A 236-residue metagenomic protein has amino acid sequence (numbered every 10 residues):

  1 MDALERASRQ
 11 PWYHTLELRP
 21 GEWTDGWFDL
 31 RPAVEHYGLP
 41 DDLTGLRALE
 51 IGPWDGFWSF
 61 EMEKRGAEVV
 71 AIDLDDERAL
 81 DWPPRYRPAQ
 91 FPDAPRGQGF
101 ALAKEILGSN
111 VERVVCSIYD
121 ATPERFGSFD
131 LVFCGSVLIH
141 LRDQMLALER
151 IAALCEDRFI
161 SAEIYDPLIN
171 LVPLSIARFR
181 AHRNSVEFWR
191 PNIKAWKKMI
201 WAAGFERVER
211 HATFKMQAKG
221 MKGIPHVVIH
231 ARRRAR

Functional and structural regions predicted by a protein language model:
E22-L46: Conserved alpha-helix/loop element of class I SAM-dependent methyltransferases that forms part of the SAM/SAH-binding
T44-W54: Conserved class I S-adenosyl-L-methionine
L49, F57-A121: Class I SAM-dependent methyltransferase SAM/SAH-binding core
R96-A103, E187-G204: Short alpha-helix
D130-D143: A short SAM/SAH-binding and catalytic strip from SAM-dependent methyltransferases
M145-I160, Y165: A short glycine-rich, Lys/Arg-flanked "PGG" loop and its adjoining helix->strand segment in the class I
I160-R183: Conserved class I S-adenosyl-L-methionine
F205-M216: Conserved S-adenosyl-L-methionine
